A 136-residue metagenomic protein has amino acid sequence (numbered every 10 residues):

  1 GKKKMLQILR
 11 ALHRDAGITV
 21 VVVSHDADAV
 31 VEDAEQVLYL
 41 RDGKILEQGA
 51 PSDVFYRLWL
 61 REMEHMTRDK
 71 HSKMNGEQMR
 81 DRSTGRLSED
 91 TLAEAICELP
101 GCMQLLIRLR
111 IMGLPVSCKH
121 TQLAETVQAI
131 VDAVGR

Functional and structural regions predicted by a protein language model:
K3-D15: Helical segment within the ABC ATPase nucleotide-binding domain
I18: Switch/coupling loops of ABC transporter nucleotide-binding domains
S24-H25: H-loop/switch region of ABC-family ATPase nucleotide-binding domains
V30-E32: A short, surface-exposed alpha-helical micro-motif characterized by mixed small hydrophobic and charged/polar residues
L38: Conserved catalytic/dimer-interface elements of ABC ATPase nucleotide-binding domains
K44-D69, E77-R80, G85-L99: Conserved beta-strand-loop-alpha-helix hinge in the C-terminal portion of ABC ATPase nucleotide-binding domains
L106-R110, C118-R136: C-terminal coupling/interaction segments
